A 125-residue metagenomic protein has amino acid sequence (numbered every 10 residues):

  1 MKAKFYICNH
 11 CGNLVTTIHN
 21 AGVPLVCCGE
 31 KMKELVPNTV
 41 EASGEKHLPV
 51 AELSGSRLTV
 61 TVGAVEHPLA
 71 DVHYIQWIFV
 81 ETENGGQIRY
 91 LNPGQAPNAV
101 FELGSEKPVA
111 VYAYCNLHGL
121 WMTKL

Functional and structural regions predicted by a protein language model:
F5, P24, Y112: Residues immediately within or flanking Cys/His clusters that coordinate Zn2+ in small zinc-binding modules
C8-C11, C27, C115: Short cysteine-rich clusters marking metal-coordination/redox-active sites
T17-A21, L35-N38, T123-L125: Short Cys/His-rich "knuckle" micro-motifs
A21-K31: Cysteine-rich micro-motifs
V62-A70: Short amphipathic, basic-aromatic surface patches that mediate peripheral association with negatively charged
P97-F101: Short strand-edge motifs at loop-to-beta-strand transitions and within beta-strands of extracellular beta-rich domains
K107-L117: Short, aromatic- and glycine-rich surface loops/edge beta-strands on solvent-exposed regions
N116-K124: Short acidic/polar inter-strand loop motif in beta-rich domains
